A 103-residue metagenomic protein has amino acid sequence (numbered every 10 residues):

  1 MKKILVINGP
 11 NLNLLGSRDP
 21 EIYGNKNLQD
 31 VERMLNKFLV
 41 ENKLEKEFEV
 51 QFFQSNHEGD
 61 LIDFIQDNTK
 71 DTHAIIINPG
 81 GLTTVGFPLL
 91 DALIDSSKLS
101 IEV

Functional and structural regions predicted by a protein language model:
M1-I4: Extreme N-terminal starter segment of soluble prokaryotic enzymes
P10-L12, G80-T83: Short glycine-rich anion-binding loops that position phosphate/pyrophosphate groups of nucleotides and phosphorylated
L15-D30: Glycine- and acidic-residue-enriched helix-capping/strand-helix junction motifs
E49-G59: Short beta->alpha junction loops
D60-F64: Short acidic active-site motifs
N68-I75: Short acidic/histidine-rich motifs immediately flanking catalytic phosphotransfer sites in two-component signaling
G86-D95: Short Gly/Thr/Asp-enriched flexible loops that form oxyanion-binding sites at enzyme active sites
D95-V103: Short, acidic/small-residue loops that bind anionic groups at enzyme active sites
